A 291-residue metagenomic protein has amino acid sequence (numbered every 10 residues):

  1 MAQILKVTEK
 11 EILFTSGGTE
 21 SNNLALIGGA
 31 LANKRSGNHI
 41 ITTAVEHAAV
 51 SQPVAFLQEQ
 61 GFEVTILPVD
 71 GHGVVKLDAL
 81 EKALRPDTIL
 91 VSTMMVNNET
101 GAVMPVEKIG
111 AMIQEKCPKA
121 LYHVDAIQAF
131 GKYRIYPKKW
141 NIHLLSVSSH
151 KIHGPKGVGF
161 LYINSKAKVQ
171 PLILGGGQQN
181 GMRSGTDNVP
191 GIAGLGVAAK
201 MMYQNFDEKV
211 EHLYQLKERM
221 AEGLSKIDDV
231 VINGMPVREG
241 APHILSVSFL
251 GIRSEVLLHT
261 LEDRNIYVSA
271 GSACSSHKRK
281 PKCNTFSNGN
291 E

Functional and structural regions predicted by a protein language model:
M1-E291: Pyridoxal 5′-phosphate
